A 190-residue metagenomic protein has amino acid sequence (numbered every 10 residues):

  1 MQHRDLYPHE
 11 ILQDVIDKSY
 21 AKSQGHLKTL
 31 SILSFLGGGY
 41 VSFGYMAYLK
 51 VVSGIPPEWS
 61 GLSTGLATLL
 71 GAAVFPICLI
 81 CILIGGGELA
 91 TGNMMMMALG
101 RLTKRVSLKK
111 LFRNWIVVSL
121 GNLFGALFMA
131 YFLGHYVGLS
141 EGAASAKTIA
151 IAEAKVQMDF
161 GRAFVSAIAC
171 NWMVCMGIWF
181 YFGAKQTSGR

Functional and structural regions predicted by a protein language model:
M1-R190: Alpha-helical transmembrane segments and their helix-helix packing motifs
